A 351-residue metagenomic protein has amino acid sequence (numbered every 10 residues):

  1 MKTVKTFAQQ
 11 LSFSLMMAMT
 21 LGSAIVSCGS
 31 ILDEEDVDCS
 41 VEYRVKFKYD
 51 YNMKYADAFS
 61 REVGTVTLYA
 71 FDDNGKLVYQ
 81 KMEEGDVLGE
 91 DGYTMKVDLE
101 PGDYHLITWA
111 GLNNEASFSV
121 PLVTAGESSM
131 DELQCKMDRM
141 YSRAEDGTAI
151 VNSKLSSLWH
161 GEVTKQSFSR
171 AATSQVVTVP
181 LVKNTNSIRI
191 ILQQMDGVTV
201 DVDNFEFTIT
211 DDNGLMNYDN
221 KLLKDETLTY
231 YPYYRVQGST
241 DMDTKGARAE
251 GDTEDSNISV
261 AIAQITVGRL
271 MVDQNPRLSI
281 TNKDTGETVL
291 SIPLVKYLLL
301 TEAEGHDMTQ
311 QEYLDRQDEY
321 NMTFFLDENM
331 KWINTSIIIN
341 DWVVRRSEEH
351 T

Functional and structural regions predicted by a protein language model:
M1-S27: Sec-dependent bacterial lipoprotein signal peptides
C28-E349: Extracytoplasmic cysteine-anchoring/structural motifs
